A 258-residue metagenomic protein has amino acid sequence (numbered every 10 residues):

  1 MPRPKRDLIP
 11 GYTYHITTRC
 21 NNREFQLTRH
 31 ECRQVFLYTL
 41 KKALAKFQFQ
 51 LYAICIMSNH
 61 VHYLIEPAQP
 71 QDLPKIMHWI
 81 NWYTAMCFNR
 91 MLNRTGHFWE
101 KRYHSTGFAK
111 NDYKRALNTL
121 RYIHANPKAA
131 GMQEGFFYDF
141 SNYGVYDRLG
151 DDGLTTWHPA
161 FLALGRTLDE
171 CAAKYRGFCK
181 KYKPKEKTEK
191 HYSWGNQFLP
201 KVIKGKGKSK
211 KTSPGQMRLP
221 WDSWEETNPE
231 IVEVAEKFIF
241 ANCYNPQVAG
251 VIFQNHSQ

Functional and structural regions predicted by a protein language model:
M1-A53, P67-Q258: Short Pro-Cys-Gly-centered "Cys-loop" motif that presents a nucleophilic cysteine in a tight turn
H60-A68: Short beta-strand->loop micro-motif that forms the acidic, two-metal-ion catalytic signature in nucleotide-processing
